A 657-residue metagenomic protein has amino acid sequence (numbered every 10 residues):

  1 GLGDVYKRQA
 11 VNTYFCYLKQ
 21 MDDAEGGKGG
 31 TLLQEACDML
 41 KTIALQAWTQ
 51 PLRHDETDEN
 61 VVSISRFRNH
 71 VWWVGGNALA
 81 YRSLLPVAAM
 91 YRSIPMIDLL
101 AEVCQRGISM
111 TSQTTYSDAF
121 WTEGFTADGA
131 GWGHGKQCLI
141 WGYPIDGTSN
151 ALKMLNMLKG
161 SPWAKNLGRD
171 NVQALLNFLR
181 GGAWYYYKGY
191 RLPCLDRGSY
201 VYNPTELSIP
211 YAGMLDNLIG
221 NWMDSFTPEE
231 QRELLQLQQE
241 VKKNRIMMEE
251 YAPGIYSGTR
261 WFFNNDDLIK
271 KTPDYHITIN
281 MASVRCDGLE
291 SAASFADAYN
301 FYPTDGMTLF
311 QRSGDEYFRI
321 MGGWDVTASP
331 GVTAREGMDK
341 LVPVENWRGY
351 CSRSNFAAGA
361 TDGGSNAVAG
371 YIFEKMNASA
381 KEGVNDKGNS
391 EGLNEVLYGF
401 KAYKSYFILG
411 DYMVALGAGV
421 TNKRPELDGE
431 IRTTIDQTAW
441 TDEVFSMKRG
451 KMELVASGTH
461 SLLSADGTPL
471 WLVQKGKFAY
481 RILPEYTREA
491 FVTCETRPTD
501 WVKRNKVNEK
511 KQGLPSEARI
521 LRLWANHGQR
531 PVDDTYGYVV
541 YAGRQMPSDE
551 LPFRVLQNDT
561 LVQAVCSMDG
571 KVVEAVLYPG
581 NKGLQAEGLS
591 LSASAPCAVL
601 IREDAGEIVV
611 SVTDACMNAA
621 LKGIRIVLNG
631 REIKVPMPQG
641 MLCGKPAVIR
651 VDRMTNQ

Functional and structural regions predicted by a protein language model:
G1-R197: Aromatic-lined, polymer-binding surfaces characteristic of secreted/periplasmic polysaccharide-degrading enzymes
L2-Q9, D23-K28, S379-E391, N656-Q657: Polar low-complexity intrinsically disordered regions
R92-M96, Q545-P547, G640-G644, N656: Alpha-helix capping and helix-coil boundary motifs
G147, M154-L621, V627-E632: Extended polysaccharide-engagement surfaces of secreted carbohydrate-active enzymes
N264, Y536-V539, Q639-Q657: C-terminal beta-strand-rich structural cap/linker in extracellular carbohydrate-active enzymes
N618, P638-Q639: Predominantly polar beta-repeat domains that present long G/T/S/D/N-rich surfaces used to bind, process, or adhere
